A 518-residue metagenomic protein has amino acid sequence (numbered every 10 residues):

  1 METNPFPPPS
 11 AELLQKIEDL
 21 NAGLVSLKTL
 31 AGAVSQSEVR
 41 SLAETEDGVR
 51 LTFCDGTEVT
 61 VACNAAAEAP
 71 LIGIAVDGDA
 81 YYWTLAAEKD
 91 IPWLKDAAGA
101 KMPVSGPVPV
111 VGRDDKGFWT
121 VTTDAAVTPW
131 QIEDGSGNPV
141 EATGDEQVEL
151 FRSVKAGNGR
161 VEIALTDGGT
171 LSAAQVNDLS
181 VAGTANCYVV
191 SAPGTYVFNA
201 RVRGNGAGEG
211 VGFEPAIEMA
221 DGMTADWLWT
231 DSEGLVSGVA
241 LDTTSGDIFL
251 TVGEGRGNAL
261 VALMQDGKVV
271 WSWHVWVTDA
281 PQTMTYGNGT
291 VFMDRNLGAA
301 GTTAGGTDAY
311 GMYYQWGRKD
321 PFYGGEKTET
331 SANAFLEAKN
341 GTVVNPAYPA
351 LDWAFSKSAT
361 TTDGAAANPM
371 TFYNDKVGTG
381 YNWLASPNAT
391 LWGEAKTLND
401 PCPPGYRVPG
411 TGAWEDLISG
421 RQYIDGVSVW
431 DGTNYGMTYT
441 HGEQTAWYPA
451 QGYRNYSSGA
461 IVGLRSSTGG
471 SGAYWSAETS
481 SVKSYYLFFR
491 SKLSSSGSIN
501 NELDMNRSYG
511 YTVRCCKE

Functional and structural regions predicted by a protein language model:
M1-L179: Collagen/collagen-like triple-helix sequence repeat recognition
V49, Y81, G117, V161 (+7 more regions): Residue-level detector of short, conserved catalytic/binding motifs and their immediate flanks
L51, I163, Q282-G287, N434-Q444: Short acidic-hydrophobic surface loop/beta-edge motif
Y81-K89, T120-T128, L165, V269-H274 (+3 more regions): Short, well-ordered strand-loop elements centered on a beta-strand within folded domains, enriched for acidic residues
D124, L165-G168, Q175-K396, S480 (+1 more regions): Short, compositionally biased
T170, A299, G378-E518: C-terminal, surface-exposed recognition/capping segments
